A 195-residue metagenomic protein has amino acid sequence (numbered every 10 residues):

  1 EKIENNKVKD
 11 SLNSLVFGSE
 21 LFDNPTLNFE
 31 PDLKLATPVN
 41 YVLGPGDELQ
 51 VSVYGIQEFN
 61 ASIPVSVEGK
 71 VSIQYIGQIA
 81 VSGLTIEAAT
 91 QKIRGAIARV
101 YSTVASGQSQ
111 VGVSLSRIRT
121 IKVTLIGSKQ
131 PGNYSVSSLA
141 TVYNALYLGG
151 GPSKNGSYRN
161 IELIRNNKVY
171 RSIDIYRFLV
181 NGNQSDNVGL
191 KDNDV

Functional and structural regions predicted by a protein language model:
E1-V195: Ser/Thr/Pro/Gly-biased, low-complexity, turn-/loop-rich segments that often occur immediately after N-terminal
